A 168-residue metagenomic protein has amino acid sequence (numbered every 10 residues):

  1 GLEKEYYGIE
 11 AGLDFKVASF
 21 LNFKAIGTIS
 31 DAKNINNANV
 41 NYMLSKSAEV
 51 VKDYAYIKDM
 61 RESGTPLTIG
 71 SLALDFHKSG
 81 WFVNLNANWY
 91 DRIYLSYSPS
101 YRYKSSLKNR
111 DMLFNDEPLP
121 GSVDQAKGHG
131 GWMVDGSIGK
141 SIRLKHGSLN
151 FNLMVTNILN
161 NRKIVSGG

Functional and structural regions predicted by a protein language model:
G1-P99: Gram-negative outer-membrane beta-barrel transporters
G8, I69, G80, G131-D135 (+1 more regions): Active-site lining segments that contact anionic ligands and/or coordinate catalytic metals
G12, L72, L85, V123-Q125 (+2 more regions): Residue-level signal for the start and early helices of compact helical domains
L44-Y54, K104-N115: Surface-exposed loop/turn segments flanking beta-strands in extracellular/periplasmic regions
A55-M60, G121-Q125, G168: Extracellular loop and loop/strand-boundary signature of outer-membrane beta-barrel proteins
N88-F114, H129, M133, K140-G168: C-terminal beta-signal and adjacent terminal beta-strands/loops of Gram-negative outer-membrane beta-barrel proteins
